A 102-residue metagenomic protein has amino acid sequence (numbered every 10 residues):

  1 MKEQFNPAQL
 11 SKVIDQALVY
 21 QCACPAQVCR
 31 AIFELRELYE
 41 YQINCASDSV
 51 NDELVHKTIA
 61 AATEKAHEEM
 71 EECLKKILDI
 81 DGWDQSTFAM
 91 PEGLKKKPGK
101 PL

Functional and structural regions predicted by a protein language model:
M1-S11, G93-L102: Long acidic/polar interaction regions in large eukaryotic complex-forming proteins
K2, R30, E34, E40-Y41 (+2 more regions): Low-complexity, charged, repeat-rich alpha-helical/coil interaction segments
F5-Q42: N-terminal acidic leader/helix
S11, S47-S49, S86: Generic serine detector
Q16-R30, D48-K65, E69: Non-transmembrane, amphipathic alpha-helical segments
A17, Q42-V50, I77, D81: Secondary-structure edge/capping motif, primarily at the C-terminal ends of alpha-helices and the immediately following
A60-L102: Amphipathic alpha-helical binding modules
